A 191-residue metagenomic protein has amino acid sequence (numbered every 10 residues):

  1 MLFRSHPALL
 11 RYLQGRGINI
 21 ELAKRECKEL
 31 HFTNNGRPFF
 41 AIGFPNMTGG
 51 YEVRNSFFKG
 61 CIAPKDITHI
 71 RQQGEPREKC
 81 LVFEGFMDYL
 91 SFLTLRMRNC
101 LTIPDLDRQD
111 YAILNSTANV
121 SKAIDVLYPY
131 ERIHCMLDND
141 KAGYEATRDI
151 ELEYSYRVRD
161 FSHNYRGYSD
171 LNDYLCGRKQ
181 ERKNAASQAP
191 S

Functional and structural regions predicted by a protein language model:
M1-I67, R71-Q73: Basic, glycine-enriched DNA-binding surface that flanks or lies within the catalytic cores of DNA
L2, L13, E84, F92 (+2 more regions): Terminal peptide-recognition signature
R16, G50, Y89, L95-N99: Short hydrophobic alpha-helical module
G74-C80: A short, charged/proline- and glycine-enriched loop that marks the coil->beta-strand transition at the N-terminal
E78, R96-S191: TOPRIM fold recognition
F83-D88, S116-A118: A general structural motif
M87-S91, A146: Acidic, divalent-metal-coordinating active-site segment for phosphoryl/phosphodiester hydrolysis, typified by short
